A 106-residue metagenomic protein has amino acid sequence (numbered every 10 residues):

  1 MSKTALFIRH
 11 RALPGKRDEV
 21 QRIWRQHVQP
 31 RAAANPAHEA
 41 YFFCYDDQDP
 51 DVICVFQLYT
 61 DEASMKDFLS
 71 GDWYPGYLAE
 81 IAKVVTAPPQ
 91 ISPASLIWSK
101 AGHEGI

Functional and structural regions predicted by a protein language model:
S2, E39-D51, L78-I106: Glycine-rich beta-strand-turn "strand-cap" elements at beta-sheet edges
K3-R11: Active-site-flanking beta-strand signature of metal-NTP-handling nucleotidyl enzymes and homologous cyclase-like
R11-Q21: Short, surface-exposed ligand-recognition loops at beta-strand->loop->(often short) alpha-helix junctions that present
L13-G15, D46-Q48, T60-E62: Short coil/turn motifs at secondary-structure junctions
K16-D18, A63, S99: Residue-level signal for secondary-structure boundary sites
Q26-A40, L58-S92: An amphipathic, aromatic/His-enriched active-site/gating alpha helix that lines ligand/cofactor pockets
